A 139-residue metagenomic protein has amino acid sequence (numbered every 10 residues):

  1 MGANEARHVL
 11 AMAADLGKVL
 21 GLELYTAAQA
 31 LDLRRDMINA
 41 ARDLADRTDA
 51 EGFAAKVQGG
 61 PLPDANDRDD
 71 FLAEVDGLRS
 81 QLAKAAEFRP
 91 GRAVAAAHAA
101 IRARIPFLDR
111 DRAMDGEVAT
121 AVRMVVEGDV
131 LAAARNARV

Functional and structural regions predicted by a protein language model:
M1-V139: C-terminal auxiliary extensions adjacent to catalytic cores
